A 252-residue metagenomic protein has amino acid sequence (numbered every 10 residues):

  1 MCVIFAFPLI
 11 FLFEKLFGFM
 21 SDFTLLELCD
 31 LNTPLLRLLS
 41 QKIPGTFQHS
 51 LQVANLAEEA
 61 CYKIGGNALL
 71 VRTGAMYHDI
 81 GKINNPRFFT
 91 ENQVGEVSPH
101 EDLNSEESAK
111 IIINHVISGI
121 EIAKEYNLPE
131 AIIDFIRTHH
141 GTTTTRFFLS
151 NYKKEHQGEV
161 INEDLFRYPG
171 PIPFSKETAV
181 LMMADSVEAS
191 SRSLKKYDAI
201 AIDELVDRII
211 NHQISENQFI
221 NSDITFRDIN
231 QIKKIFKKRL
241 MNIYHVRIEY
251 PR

Functional and structural regions predicted by a protein language model:
M1, F5, L9, E125-Y126 (+1 more regions): C-terminal domain-closing interface element
M1, M20, M76, M182-M183 (+1 more regions): Detector for methionine-enriched segments
M1-S40, P44: Generic detector of multi-pass transmembrane helix bundles and their immediately adjacent loops in polytopic membrane
A6-L16, L31, R72-D79, I161-F166 (+1 more regions): Short, mixed-charge, low-aromatic patches
F13, F17, K42, S190-R252: In a subset of proteins, long, contiguous C-terminal domains/tails are tracked
L25-C29, S50, R87-F89, F148-Y152 (+3 more regions): Short coil/turn segments at secondary-structure boundaries
L36-H49, A54-A199, D203, H212 (+1 more regions): Divalent metal-dependent catalytic cores for phosphoryl transfer on phosphate-bearing substrates
